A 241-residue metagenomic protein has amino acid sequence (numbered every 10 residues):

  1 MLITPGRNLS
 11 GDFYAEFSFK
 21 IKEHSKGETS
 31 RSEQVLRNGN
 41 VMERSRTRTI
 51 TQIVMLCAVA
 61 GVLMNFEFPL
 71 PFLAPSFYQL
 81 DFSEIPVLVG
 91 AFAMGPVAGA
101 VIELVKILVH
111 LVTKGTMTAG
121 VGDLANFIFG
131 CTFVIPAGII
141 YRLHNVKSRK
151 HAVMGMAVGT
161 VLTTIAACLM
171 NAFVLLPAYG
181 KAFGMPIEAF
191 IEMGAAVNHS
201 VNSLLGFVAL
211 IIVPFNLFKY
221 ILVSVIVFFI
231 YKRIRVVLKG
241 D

Functional and structural regions predicted by a protein language model:
L2-G6, S10, F17, S30: N-terminal amphipathic/hydrophobic targeting modules at extreme N-termini, encompassing cleavable Sec/SRP-type signal
Y14-D241: Loop-helix junctions at membrane interfaces
